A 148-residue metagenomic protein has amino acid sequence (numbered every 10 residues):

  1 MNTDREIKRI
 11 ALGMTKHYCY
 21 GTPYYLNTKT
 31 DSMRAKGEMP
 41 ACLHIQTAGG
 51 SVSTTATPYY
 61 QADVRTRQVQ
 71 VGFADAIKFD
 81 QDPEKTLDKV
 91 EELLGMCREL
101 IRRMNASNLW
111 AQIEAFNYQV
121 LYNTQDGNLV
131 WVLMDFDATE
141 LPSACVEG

Functional and structural regions predicted by a protein language model:
M1-Q61, G148: Small/polar-rich, solvent-exposed N-terminal microdomains that initiate assembly or binding
H17-G21, E38-H44, V90-T139: Acidic-leaning, charged glycine-interspersed low-complexity segments
T47-G49, V69, A76, D80 (+1 more regions): Alpha-helical context
V52-S53, Q70-A74, R98-R102, L141: Short, surface-exposed, polar/charged, turn-prone segments marking secondary-structure boundaries
V52-T55, A76-Q81, L141-G148: Short, cysteine-centered beta-strand-loop-beta hairpins and adjacent loop/turn segments enriched in charged/polar
T57-A62, Y122-D126: Exposed beta-sheet edge/beta-hairpin loop segments within beta-rich domains
A62-K78, N128-P142: Oligomerization/assembly interface segments of phage tail-like spikes and tubes
F79-L93: Short histidine-centered catalytic/ligand-binding loop motif
